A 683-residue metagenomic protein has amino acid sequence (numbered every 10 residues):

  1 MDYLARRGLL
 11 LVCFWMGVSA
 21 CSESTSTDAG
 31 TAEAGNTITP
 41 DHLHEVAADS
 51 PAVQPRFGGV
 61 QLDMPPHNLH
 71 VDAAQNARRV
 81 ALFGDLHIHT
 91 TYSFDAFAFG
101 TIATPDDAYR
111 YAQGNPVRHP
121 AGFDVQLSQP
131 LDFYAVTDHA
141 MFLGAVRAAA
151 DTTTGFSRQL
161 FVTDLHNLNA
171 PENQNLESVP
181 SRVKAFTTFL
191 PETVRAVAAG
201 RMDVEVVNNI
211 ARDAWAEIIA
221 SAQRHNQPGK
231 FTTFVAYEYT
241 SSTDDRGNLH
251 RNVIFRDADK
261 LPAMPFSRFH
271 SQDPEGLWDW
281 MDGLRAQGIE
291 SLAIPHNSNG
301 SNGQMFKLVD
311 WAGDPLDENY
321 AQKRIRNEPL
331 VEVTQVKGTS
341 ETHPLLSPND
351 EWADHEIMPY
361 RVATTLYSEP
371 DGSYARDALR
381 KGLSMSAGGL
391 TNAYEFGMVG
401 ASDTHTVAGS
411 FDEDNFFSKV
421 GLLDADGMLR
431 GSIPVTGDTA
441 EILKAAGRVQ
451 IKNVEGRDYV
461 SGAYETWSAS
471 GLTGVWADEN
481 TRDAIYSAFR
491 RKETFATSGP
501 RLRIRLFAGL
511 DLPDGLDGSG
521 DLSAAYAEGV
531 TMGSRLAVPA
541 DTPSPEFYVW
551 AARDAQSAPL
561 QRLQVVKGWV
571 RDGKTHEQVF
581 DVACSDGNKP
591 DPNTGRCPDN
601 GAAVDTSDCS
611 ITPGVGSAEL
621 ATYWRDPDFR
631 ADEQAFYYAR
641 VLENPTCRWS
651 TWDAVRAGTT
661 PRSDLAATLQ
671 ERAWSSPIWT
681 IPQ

Functional and structural regions predicted by a protein language model:
M1-A5: N-terminal secretory signal peptides that target proteins for export/translocation
G8-S19: Bacterial N-terminal signal peptides
C21-S24: Bacterial signal peptide processing site
A32-P105, Y109-A112, P116-H166, V204-V207 (+4 more regions): C-terminal functional module detector
Q113, E172, H270-P274: Aromatic/His-enriched, Gly/Pro-containing loop or helix-boundary segments that lie immediately adjacent to catalytic
R158-A196, R596-D599, D608-C609: Low-complexity, serine/threonine/proline-enriched polar segments
V183-P191, V206-A214, G247, I254 (+1 more regions): Cap/lid and interdomain-hinge subdomains that line or gate substrate/regulatory clefts in soluble alpha/beta enzymes
E205-N209, R224-Q227, T240-T243, L249 (+3 more regions): A conserved hydrophobic secondary-structure block that centers on an alpha-helix together with its immediately flanking
